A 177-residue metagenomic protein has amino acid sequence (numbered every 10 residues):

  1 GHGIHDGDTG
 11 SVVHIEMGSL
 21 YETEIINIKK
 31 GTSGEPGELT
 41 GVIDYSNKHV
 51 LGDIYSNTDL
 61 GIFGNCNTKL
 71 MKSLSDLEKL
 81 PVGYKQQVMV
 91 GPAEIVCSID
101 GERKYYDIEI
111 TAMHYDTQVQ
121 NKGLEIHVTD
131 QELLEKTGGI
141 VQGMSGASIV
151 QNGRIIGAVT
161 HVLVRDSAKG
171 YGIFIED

Functional and structural regions predicted by a protein language model:
G1-D177: C-terminal recognition in membrane/secretory proteostasis and scaffolding
